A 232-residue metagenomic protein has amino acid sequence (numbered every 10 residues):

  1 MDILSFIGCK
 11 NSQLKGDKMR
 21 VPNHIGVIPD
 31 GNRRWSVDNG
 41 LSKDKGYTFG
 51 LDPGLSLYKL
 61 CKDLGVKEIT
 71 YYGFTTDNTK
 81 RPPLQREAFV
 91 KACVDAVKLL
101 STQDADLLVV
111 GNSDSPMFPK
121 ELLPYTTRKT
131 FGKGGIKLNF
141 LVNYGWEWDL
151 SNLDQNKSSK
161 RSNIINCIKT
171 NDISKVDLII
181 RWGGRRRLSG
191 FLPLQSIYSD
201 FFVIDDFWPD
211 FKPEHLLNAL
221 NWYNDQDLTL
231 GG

Functional and structural regions predicted by a protein language model:
D2-G232: Flexible, compositionally biased loop and terminal segments
